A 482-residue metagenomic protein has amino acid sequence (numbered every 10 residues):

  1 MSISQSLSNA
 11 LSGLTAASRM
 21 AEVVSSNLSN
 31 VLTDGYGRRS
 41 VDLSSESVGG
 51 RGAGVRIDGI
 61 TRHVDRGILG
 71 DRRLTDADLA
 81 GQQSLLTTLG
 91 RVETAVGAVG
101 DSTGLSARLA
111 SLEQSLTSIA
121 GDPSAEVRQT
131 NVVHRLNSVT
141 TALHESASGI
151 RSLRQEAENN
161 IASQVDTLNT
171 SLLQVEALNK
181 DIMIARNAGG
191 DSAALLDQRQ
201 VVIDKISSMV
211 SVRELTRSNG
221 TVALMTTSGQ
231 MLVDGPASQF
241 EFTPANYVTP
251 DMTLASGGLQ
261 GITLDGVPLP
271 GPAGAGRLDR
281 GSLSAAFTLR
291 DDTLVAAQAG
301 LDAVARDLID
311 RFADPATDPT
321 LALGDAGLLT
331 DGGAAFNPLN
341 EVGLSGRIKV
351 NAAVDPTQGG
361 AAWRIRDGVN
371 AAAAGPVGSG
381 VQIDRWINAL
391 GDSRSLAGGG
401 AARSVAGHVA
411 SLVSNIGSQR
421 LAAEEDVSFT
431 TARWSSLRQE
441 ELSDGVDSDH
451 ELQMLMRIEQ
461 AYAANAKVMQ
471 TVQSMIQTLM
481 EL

Functional and structural regions predicted by a protein language model:
M1-L482: S/T-rich, low-complexity, solvent-exposed segments of bacterial secretion/appendage proteins
